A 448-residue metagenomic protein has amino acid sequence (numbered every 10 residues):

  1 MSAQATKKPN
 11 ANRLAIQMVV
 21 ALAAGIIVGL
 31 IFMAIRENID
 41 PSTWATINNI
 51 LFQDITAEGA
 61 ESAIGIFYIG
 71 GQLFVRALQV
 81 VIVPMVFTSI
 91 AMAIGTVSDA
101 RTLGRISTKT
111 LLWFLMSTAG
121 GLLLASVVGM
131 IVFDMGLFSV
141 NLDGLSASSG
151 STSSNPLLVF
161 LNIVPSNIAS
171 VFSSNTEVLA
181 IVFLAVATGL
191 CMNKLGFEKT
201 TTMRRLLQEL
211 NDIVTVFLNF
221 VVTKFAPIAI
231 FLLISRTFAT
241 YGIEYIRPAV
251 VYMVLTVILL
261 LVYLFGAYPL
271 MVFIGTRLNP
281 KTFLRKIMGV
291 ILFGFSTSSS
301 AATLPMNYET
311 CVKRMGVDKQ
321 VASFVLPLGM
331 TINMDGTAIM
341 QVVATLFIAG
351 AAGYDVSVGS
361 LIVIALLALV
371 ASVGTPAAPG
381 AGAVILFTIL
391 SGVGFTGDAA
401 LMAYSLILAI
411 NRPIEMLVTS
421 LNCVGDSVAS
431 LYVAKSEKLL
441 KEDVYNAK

Functional and structural regions predicted by a protein language model:
S2, V342-K448: Transmembrane alpha-helical segments and their short flanking loops that form helix-hairpins/helix-helix interfaces
K8-V19, I26-I31, A63, V75-I82 (+3 more regions): Signature of multi-pass transmembrane helix bundles
A63-I66, G104, I243-V251, R277-M288 (+2 more regions): Membrane-water interface of transmembrane alpha-helices in multipass transporters/channels
G65-R76, R105, N162, S170 (+6 more regions): Short amphipathic alpha-helical coupling elements at transmembrane boundaries
G95-T102, L137, L195-T201, E209 (+6 more regions): Juxtamembrane helix-boundary/capping and inter-helix hinge elements in multi-pass membrane proteins
T102-K109, V216, F220, R314-G329 (+3 more regions): Membrane-interface alpha-helices at helix entry/exit sites of multi-pass transporters
K109-G121, V250-A267, L284-F293, I362-T375 (+1 more regions): Small-residue-enriched core segments of transmembrane alpha-helices in multipass membrane transport and channel
L284-Q341, L369-A383, I410-Y432: Alpha-helical membrane segments and immediately flanking helix-loop junctions that form or couple to the substrate/ion
